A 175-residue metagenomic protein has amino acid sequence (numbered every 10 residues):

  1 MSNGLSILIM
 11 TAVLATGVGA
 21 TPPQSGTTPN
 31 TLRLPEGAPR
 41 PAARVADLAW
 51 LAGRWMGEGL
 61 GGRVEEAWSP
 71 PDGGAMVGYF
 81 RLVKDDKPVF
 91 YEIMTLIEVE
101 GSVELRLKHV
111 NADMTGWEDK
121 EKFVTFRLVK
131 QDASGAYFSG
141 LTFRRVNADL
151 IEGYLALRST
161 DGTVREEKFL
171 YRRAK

Functional and structural regions predicted by a protein language model:
G4-G17: Bacterial N-terminal signal peptides
M10, A20-Q24, R44-A49, T125-K130 (+1 more regions): Low-complexity, Gly/Pro
P23, L34-G37, D113, E118-F126 (+1 more regions): Edge beta-strand at a domain terminus
Q24-D47: N-terminal low-complexity, Pro/Thr/Ser-rich intrinsically disordered segments that act as propeptides or flexible
A42, L51-A52, E58-G140: Central antiparallel beta-sheet cores of small beta-barrel/beta-sandwich binding domains
A46-L51, A156-S159: Short beta-strand segments and strand-loop junctions that repeat across beta-rich extracellular domains
A75, A148-I151: Coil-to-beta-strand transition motifs
